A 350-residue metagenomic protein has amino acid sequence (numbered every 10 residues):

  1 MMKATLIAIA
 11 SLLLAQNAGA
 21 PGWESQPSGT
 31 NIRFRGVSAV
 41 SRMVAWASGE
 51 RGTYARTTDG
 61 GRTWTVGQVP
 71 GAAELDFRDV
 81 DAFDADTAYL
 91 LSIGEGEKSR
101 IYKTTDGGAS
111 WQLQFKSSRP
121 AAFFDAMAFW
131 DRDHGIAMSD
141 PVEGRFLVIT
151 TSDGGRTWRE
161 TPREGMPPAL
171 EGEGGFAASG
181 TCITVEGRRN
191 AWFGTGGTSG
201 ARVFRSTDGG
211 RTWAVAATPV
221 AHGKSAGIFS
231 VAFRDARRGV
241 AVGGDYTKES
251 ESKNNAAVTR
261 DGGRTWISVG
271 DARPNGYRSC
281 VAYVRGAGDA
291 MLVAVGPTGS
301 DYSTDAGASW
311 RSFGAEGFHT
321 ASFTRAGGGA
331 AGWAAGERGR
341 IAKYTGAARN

Functional and structural regions predicted by a protein language model:
A4-L13: Sec-dependent N-terminal signal peptides
Q16-N350: Residue-level hotspots at or immediately adjacent to binding/recognition sites across diverse folds
